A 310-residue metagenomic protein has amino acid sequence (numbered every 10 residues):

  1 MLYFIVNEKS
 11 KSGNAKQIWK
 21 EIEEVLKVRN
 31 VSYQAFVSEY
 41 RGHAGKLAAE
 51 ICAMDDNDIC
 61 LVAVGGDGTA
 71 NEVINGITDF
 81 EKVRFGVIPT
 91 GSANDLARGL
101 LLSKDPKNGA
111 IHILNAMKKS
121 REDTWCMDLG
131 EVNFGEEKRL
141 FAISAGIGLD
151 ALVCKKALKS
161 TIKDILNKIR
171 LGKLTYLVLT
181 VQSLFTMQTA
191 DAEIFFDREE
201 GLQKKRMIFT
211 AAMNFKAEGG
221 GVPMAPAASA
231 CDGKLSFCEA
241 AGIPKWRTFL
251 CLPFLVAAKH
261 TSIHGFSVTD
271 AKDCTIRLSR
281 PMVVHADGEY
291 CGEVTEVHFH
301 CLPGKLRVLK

Functional and structural regions predicted by a protein language model:
M1-L61, N71, N75, I111-H112: ATP/NTP phosphate-donor binding region
E8, V64-G66, I88-T90: Glycine-rich beta-strand-to-loop/alpha-helix junction loops that act as flexible
A15, F196-K204, P223-K310: ATP/nucleoside-binding phosphotransfer catalytic cores, i.e., glycine-rich phosphate-binding loops
K16-I18, V73-I77, R98-L100, K155 (+1 more regions): Short amphipathic alpha-helical segments
R29, D79-R84, T90-I208: Catalytic core of DAGKc-family lipid kinases
A44, G68-V73, D95-L96, M127: Short glycine/serine/threonine-rich phosphate/pyrophosphate-binding segments that cradle anionic phosphate groups
G146, D150, F209-A225: Glycine-rich phosphate/pyrophosphate-binding beta-alpha loops
